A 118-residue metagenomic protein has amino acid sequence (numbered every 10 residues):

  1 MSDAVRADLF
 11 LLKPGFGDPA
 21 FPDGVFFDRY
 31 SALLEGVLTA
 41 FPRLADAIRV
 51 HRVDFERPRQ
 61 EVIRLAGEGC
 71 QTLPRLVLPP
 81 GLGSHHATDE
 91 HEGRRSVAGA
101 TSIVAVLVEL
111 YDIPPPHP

Functional and structural regions predicted by a protein language model:
S2-P118: GST-like domain detector, emphasizing the conserved glutathione-binding G-site in the N-terminal thioredoxin-like
